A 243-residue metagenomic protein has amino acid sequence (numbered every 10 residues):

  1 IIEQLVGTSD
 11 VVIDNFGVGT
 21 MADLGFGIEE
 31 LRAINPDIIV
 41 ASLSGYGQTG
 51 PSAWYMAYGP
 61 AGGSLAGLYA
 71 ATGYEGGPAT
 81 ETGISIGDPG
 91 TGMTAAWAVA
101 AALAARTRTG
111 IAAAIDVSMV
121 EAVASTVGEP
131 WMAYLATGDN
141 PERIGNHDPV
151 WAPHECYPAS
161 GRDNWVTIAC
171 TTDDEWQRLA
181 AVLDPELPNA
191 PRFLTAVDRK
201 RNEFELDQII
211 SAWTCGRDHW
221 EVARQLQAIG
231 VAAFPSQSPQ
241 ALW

Functional and structural regions predicted by a protein language model:
I1-A33, C215: A structured beta-alpha segment of the ubiquitous adenosine-cofactor-binding alpha/beta core
S9-N15, G50-W54, R201: Conserved N-terminal glycine/acidic-rich loop preference
V11-V12, D37, A112, A232: Residue-level detector of anion-binding/catalytic polar loops
D14-N15, V40-S42, P235: Hydrophobic residues in well-ordered beta-strands that form the structural core
A22-W165, A169-C170: Active-site-adjacent "lid/gating" segments in soluble enzymes
V123, N202, A241-W243: Beta-rich nucleic-acid/ligand-interaction surfaces
P153-A233: Aromatic-enriched alpha-helical interface/lid elements that frame and gate functional surfaces
Q208, P235-W243: Conserved PLP-binding catalytic core of the aspartate aminotransferase-like
